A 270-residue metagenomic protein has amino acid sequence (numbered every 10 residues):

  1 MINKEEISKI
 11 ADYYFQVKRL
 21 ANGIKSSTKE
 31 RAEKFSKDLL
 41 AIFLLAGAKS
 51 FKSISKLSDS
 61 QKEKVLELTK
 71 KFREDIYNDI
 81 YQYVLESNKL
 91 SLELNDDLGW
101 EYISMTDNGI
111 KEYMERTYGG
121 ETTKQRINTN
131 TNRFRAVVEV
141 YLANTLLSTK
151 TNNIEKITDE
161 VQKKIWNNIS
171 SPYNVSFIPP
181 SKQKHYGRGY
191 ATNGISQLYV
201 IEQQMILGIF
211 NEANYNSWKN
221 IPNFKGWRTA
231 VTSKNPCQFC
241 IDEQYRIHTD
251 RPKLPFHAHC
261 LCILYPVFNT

Functional and structural regions predicted by a protein language model:
M1-T192, M205, T270: N-terminal leader/targeting and assembly helices and adjacent pre-domain segments
I178, K182, Y186-T270: Acidic, glycine-rich two-metal-ion catalytic cores of nucleic acid-processing enzymes
